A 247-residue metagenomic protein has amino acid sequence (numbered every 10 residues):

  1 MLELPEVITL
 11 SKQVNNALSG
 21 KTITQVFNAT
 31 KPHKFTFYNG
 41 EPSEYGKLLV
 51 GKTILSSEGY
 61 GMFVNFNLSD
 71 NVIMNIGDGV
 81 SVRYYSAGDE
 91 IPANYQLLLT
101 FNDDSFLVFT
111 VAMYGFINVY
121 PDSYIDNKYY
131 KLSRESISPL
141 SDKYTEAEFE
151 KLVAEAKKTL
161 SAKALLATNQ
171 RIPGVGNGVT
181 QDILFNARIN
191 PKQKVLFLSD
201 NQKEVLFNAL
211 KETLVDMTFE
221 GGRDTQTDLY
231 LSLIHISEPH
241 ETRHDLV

Functional and structural regions predicted by a protein language model:
M1-K131: Acidic, proline/glycine-enriched N-terminal capping motif
L2, E6, S141, Q202: Catalytic cores of large soluble enzymes that bind and process phosphate-bearing ligands
T22-E44, E58, E150-R243, V247: Basic, nucleic-acid-binding surfaces and adjacent catalytic neighborhoods in DNA/RNA-processing proteins
G88, K131-D142, Q193-D200: Short histidine-centered catalytic/ligand-binding loop motif
D89-A93, K143, A156, P173: Short, amphipathic alpha-helical segments
N118-E155: A short, charged helix-loop
